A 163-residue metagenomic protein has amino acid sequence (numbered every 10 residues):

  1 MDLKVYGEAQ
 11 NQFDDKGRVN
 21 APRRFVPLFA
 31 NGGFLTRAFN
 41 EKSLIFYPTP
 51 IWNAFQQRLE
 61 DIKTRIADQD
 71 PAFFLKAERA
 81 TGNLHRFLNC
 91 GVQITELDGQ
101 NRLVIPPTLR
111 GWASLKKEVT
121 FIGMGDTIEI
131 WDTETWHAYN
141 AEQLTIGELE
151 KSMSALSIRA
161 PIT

Functional and structural regions predicted by a protein language model:
M1-N11, D15-K16, R24-Q100, T108-T163: Flexible "stalk/tail and boundary" regions
